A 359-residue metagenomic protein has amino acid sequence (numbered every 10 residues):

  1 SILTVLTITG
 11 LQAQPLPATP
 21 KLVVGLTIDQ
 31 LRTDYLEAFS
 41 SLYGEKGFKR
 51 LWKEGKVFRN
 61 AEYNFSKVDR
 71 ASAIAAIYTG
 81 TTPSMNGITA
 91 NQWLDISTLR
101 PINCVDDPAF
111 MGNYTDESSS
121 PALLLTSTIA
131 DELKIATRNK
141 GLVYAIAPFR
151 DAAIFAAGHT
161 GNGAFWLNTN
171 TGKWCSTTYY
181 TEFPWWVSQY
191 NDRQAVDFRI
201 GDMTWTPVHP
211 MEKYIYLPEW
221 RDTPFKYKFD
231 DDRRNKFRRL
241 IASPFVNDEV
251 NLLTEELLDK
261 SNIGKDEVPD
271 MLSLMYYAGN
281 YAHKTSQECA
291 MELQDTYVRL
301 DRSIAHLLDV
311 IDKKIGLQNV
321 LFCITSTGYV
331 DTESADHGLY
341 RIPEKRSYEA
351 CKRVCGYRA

Functional and structural regions predicted by a protein language model:
S1-A18: Bacterial Sec-dependent N-terminal signal peptides
T19-V24, E54-R59, M85, R138-V143 (+2 more regions): Loop/turn elements at helix/coil->beta-strand transitions in domains of secreted/extracellular proteins
P20-R32, L51, I77, L133 (+4 more regions): Beta-strand elements within well-structured catalytic alpha/beta cores of enzymes that handle phosphate/sulfate esters
R32-A38, E62-N64, T115-P121, F237-P244 (+1 more regions): Second-shell loop/turn segments in exported
T33-E37, R70, A153-A157, A282-K284 (+1 more regions): Extracytoplasmic/secreted cell-surface and envelope-processing proteins
L36-M85, L142-I146: Short, structured active-site-proximal loop/turn typified by the sulfatase FGly-forming signature C/S-X-P-X-R
Y43, D69, N91-E117, T126 (+6 more regions): Secreted, luminal/periplasmic, and some membrane-associated catalytic domains that remodel anionic oxygen-ester
T82, G87-V268, Y277-K284: His/Asp/Glu-rich, glycine-adjacent segments that coordinate divalent cations and/or stabilize oxyanion chemistry on
